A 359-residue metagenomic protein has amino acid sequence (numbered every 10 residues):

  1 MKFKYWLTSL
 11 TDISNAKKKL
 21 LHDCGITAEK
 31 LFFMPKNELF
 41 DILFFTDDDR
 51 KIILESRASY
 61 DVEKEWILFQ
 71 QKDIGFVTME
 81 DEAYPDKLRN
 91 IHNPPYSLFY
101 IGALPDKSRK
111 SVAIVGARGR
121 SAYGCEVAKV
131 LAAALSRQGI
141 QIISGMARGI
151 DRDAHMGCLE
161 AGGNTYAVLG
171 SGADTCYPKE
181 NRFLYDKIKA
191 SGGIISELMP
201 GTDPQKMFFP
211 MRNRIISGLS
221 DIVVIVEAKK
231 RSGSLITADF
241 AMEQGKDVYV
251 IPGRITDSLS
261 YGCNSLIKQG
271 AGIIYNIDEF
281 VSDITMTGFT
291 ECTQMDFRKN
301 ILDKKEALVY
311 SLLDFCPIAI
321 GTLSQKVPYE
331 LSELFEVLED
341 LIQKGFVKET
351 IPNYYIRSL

Functional and structural regions predicted by a protein language model:
M1-E126, V130-R137: Short, positively charged patches
T78-L359: Glycine-biased, small-residue-rich flexible motifs in mid-sequence functional cores and linkers
